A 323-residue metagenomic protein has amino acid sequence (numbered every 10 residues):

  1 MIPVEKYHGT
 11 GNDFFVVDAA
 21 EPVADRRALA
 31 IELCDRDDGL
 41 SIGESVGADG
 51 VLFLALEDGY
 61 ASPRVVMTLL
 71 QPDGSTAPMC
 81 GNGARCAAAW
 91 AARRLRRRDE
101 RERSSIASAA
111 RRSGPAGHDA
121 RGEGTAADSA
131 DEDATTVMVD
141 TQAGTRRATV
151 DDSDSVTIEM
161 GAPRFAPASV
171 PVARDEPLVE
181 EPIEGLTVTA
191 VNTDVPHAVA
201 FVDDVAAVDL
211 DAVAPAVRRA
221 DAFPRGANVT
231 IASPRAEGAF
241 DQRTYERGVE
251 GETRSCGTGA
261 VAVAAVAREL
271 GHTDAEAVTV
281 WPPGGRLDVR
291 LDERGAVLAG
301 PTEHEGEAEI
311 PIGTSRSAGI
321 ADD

Functional and structural regions predicted by a protein language model:
M1-S153, V199-D323: A glycine-rich beta-to-alpha transition motif near the start of alpha/beta enzyme domains, typified by
I2, L186-V188: Small-residue-enriched segments and motifs
H8, A88, I158-M160, T189: A broad, low-specificity signal for short, low-complexity segments enriched in glycine/proline and polar/charged
Q142-R146, S153-S155, G161-F165, P177 (+2 more regions): Short acidic/polar capping segments at secondary-structure boundaries
M160-S169, E305: Short solvent-exposed strand/turn elements
F165-L186: Active-site glycine-rich loop that binds ribose-phosphate moieties when present
V188, V195-V199: Selected transmembrane alpha-helices and immediately adjacent juxtamembrane segments of polytopic inner-membrane
